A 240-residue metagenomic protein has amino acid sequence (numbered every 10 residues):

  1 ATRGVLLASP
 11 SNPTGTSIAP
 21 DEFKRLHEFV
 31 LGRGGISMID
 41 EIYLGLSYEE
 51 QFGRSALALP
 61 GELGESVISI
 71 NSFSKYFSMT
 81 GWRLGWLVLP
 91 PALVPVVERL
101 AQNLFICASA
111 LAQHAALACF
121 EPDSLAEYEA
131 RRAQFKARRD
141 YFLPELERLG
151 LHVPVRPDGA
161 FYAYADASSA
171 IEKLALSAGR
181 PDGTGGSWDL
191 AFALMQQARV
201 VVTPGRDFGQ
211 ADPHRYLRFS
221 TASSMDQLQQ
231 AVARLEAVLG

Functional and structural regions predicted by a protein language model:
A1-G240: PLP-dependent class I/II
